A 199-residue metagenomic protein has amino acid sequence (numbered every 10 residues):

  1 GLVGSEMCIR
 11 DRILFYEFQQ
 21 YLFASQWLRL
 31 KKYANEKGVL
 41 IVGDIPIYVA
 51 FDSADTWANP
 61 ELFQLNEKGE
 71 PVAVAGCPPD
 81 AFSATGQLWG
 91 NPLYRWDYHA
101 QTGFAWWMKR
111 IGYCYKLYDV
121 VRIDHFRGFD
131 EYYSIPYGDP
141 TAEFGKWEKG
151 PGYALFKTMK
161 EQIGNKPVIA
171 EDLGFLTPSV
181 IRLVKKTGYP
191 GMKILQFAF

Functional and structural regions predicted by a protein language model:
G1-C8: Short, small-residue-biased leader/transition segments that mark boundaries at the very start of proteins
E6, G76-R95: N-terminal small/glycine-rich loop or linker at the start of catalytic domains across soluble metabolic enzymes
R10-L22, Q87-A105, P140-E148: The substrate-binding groove and active-site-proximal loops of carbohydrate-active enzymes, especially glycoside
L22-E36, L40: Active-site pocket-lining segments that scaffold enzyme catalytic pockets across diverse folds
A34, D44, I123, V168: Conserved, mostly hydrophobic/aromatic
V39, Y48, D52-D80, Y133-F199: Active-site-proximal helices and loops of the catalytic beta/alpha 8
G103-Y113: Short, acidic/polar
